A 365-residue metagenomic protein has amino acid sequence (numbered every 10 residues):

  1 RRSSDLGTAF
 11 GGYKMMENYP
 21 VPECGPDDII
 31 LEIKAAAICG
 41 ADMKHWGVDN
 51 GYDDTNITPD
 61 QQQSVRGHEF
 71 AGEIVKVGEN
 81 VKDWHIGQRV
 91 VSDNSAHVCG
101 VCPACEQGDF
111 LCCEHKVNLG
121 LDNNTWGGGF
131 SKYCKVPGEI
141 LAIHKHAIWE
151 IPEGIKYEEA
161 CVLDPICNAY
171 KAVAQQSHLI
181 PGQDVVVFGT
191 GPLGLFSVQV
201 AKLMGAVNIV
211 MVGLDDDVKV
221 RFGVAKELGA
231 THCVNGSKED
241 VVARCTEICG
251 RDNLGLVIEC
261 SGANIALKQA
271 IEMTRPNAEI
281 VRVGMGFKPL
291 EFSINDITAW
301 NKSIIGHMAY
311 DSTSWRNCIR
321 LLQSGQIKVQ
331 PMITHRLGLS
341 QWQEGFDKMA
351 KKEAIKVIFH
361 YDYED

Functional and structural regions predicted by a protein language model:
R1-S3: Short, small-residue-biased leader/transition segments that mark boundaries at the very start of proteins
P20-A36, G51-E106, E150-P152: Glycine-rich beta-strand-centered segment in the early N-terminal region that forms part of a ligand/cofactor-binding
P59, C99-F188, D217: NAD(P)H dinucleotide-binding glycine-rich loop of Rossmann-like/cofactor-binding domains, especially the beta1-alpha1
P152-E239, A243: Mid-domain Rossmann-like dinucleotide-binding core that forms the NAD(H)/NADP(H) cofactor-binding site
F196, V224, E239-A243, E247 (+4 more regions): C-terminal hydrophobic helical "lid"/dimerization subdomain of Rossmann-like NAD(P)H-dependent oxidoreductases
E272-P289, I304-H307: ADP-ribose/adenylate-binding Rossmann-like module
G284-N301, W315: Rossmann-fold NAD(P)-binding glycine/threonine-rich loop
